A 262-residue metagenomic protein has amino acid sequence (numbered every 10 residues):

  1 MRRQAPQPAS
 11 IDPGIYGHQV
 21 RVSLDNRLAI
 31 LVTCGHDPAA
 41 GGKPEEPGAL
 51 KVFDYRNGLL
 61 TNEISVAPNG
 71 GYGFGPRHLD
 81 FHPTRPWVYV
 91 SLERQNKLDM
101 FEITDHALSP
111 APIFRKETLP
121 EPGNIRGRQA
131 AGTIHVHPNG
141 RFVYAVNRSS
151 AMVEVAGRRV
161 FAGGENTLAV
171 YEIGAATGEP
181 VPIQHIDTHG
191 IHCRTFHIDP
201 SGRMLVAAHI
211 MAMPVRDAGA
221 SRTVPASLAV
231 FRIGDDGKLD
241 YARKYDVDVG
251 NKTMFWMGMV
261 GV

Functional and structural regions predicted by a protein language model:
M1, V52-L60, F101-A111, V170-G178 (+1 more regions): Short loop/turn segments immediately following beta-strands, especially the blade-tip and inter-blade linker loops
M1-S23: Asp-box/WD-like beta-propeller blade repeats and closely related beta-sheet repeat scaffolds
P8-P13, V66-Y72, N124-R126, H185-G190 (+1 more regions): Surface loop/turn motifs at the tips and blade-to-blade linkers of beta-strand repeat domains
Y16-H18, E46, G75, A130 (+4 more regions): Beta-rich catalytic cores
D25-R27, T84-P86, N139-R141, S201-R203: Short coil/turn segments that connect the beta-strands within blades of beta-propeller domains
L31-E46, A145-A162, A208-P225: Short, conserved, GDST-rich strand-edge loop motifs in beta-rich repeat architectures
M211, G219-V262: Blade-level signature of beta-propeller repeat domains, shared across WD40, Kelch, NHL, RCC1 and BNR/Asp-box propellers
